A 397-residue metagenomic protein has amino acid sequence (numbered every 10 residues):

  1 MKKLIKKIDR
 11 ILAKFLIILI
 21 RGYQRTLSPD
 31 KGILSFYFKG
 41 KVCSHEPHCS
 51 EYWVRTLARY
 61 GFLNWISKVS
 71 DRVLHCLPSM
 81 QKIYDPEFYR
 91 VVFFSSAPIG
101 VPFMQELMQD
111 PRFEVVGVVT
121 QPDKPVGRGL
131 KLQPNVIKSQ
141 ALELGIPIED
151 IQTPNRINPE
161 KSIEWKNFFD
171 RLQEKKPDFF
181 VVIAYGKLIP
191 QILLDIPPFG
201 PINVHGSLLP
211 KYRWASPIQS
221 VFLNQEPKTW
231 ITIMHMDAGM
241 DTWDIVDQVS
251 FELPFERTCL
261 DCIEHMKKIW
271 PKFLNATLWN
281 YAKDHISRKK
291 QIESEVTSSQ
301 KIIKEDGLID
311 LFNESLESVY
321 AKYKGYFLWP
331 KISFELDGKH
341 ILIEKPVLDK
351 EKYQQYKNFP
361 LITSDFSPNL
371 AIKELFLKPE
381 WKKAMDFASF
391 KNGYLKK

Functional and structural regions predicted by a protein language model:
M1-R10, F88, T363, L395-K397: Short, Lys/Arg-enriched, disordered terminal segments
M1-V42: N-terminal pre-ligand scaffold of iron-sulfur
A13, I17-I20, F36, M80-L328 (+2 more regions): One-carbon transfer enzymes
F38-A58, H75-L77: Local cysteine-cluster metal-coordination motifs and their immediate loop/turn environment, predominantly Fe-S cluster
V42-C43, P47, I292-K304, H340-K345: Amphipathic alpha-helical surface "interface" segments used for docking/oligomerization or membrane association within
R59-E87: Polybasic, low-complexity binding patches
S318-K397: C-terminal active-site/capping subdomain that shapes the small-molecule cofactor and substrate pocket of enzyme
